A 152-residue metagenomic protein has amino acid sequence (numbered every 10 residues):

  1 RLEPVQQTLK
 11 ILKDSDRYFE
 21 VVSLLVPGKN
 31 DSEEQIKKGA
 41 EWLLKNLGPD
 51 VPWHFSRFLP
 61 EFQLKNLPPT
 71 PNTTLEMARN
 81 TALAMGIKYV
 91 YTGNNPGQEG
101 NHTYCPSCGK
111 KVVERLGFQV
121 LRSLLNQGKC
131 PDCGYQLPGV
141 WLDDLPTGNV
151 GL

Functional and structural regions predicted by a protein language model:
R1-L67: Conserved AdoMet/S-adenosylmethionine-binding subsite of the radical SAM
G39-S107: A broadly conserved sequence feature marking short terminus-proximal activation segments in nucleic acid-centric
C105-C108, C130-C133: Short cysteine-rich clusters marking metal-coordination/redox-active sites
K111, Q136: Cys/His-rich metal-chelating microdomains
V112-E114, L145: A compositional/biophysical signature of low hydrophobicity enriched in polar/charged and small residues
E114-R115, G139-V140: Short, non-ligating residues that shape and space the ligands of small metal-coordination modules and catalytic
F118-Q127: Short linker/helix segments within small regulatory modules
T147-L152: Short, intrinsically disordered terminal segments enriched in charged and Pro/Gly residues
